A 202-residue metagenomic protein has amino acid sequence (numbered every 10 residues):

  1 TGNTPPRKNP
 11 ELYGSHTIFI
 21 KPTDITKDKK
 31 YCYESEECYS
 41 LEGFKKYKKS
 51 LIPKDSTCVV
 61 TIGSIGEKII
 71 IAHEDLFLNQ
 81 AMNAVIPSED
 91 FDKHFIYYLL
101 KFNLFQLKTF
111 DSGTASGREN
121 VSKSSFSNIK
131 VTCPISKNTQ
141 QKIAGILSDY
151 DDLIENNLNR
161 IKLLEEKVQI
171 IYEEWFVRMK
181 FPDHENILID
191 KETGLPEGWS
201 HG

Functional and structural regions predicted by a protein language model:
T1-E11, T23-K54, K191, G202: Sequence-specific dsDNA recognition surfaces
T1-I18, K130-T132, S136, E155-G202: Amphipathic alpha-helical segments that form coiled-coils or helix-hairpins used for dimerization/assembly
K21-T23, E36-N103: A short beta-sheet element
T26, G63-I65, G113-A115, W175: Short glycine-enriched loops at secondary-structure junctions
T61, L76-N83, T114-A144: A short glycine-rich beta-alpha junction/loop motif
N83-S88, N128-C133, S148-D152, T193: Short, well-ordered beta-strand elements within core beta-sheets of diverse protein domains
H94-S125: Short, positively charged
A144-L158: Short amphipathic alpha-helical segments with heptad-repeat character
